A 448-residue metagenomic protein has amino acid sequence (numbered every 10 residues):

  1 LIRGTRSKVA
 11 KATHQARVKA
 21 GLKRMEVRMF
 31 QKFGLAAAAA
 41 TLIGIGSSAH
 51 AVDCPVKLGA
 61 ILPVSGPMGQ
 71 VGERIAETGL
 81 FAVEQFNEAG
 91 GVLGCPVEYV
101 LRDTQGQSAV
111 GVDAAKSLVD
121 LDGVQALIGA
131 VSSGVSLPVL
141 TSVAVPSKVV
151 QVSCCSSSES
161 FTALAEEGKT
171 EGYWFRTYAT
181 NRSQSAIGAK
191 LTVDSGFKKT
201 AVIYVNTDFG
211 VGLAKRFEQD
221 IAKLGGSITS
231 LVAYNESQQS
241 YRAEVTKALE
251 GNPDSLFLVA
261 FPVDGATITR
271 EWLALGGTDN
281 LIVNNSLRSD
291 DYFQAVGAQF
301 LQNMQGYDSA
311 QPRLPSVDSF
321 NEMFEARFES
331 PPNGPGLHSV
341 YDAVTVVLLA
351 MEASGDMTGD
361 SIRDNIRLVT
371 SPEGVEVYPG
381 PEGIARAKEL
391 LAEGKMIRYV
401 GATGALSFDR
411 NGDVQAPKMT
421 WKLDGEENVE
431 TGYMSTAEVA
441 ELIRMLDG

Functional and structural regions predicted by a protein language model:
L1, R28, L42-G44: Generic short N-terminal amphipathic or hydrophobic helices
L1-R6, E98: Short intrinsically disordered, low-complexity coil segments enriched in acidic
T5, I45-G46: Intrinsically disordered, low-complexity segments
R6-R28: Short, Lys/Arg-enriched N-terminal segments with co-localized hydrophobic residues within the first ~10-30 amino acids
V9, G21, S48-A49, G94: A subset of signal/propeptide-processing and intrinsically disordered low-complexity segments in secreted/extracellular
G21, T41-L42, E73: Alpha-helical transmembrane segments and their juxtamembrane interfaces
E26-A36, H50-G448: Extracytosolic ligand-binding ectodomains
G34-I45: Bacterial N-terminal signal peptides
